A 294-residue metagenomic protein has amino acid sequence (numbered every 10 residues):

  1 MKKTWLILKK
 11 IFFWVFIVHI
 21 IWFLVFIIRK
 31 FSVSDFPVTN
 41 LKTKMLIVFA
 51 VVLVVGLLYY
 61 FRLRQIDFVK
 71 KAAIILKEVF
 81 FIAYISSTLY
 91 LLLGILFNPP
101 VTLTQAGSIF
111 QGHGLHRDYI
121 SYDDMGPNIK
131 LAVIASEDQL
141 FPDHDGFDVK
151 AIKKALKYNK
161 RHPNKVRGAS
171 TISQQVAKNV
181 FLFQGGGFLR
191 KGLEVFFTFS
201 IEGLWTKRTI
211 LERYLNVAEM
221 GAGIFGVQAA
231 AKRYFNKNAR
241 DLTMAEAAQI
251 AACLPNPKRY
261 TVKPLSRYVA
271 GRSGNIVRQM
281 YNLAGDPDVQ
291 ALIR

Functional and structural regions predicted by a protein language model:
K2-R294: Juxtamembrane regions of bacterial inner-membrane/periplasmic proteins, predominantly the peptidoglycan biogenesis
